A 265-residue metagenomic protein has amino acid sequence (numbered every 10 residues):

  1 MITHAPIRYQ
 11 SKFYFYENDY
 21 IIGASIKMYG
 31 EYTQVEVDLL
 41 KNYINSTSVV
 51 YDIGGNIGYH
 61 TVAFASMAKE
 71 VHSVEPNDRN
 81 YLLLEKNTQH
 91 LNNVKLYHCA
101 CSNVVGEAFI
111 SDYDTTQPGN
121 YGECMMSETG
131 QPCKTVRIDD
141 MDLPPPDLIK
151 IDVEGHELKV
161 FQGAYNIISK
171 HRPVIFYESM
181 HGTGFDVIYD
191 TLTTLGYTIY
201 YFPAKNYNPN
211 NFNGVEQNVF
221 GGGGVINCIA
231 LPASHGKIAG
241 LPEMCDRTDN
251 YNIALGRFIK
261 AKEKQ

Functional and structural regions predicted by a protein language model:
M1-Q265: Phosphate/nucleotide-binding beta-alpha loop and adjacent structural elements of enzyme active sites
